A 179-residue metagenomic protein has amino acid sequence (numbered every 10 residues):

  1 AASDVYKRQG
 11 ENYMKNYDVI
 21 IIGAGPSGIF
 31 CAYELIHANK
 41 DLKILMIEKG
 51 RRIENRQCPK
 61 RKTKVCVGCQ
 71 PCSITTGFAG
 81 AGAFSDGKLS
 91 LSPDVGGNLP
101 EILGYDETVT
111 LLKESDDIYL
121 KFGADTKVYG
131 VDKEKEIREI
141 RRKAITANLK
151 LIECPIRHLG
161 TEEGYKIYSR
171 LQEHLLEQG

Functional and structural regions predicted by a protein language model:
A1-Y6: Short, small-residue-biased leader/transition segments that mark boundaries at the very start of proteins
K15-S27, L45: Beta1/beta-strand and adjacent pyrophosphate-binding region of the FAD-binding site in flavoprotein oxidoreductases
G28-I29, G77: Hydrophobic alpha-helical segments
A32, I36: Gly/Ala-rich phosphate-binding loop of Rossmann-like dinucleotide-binding domains, activating on the conserved
L42-E48: Short beta-strand "acidic-cap" motif of Rossmann-like dinucleotide-binding folds
K49-R56, K60-Q178: Conserved N-terminal/central alpha/beta ligand/cofactor-binding core
